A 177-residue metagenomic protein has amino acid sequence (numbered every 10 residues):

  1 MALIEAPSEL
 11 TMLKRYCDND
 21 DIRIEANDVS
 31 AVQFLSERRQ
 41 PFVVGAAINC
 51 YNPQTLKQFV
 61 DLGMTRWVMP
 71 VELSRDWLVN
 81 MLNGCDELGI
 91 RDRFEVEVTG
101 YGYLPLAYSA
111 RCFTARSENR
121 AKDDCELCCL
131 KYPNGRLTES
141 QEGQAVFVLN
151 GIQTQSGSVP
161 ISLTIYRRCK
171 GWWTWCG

Functional and structural regions predicted by a protein language model:
M1-C50, Q54, L73-G177: Active-site pocket-lining/capping segments in soluble small-molecule metabolic enzymes
G63: Conserved functional loop/turn residues at catalytic and ligand-binding sites
R66: Conserved glycine-bearing catalytic or ligand-binding loops at nucleotide- and phosphate-handling centers of large
M69: Short beta-strand and adjacent tight-turn residues that come in two discontinuous sequence segments and form the edges
